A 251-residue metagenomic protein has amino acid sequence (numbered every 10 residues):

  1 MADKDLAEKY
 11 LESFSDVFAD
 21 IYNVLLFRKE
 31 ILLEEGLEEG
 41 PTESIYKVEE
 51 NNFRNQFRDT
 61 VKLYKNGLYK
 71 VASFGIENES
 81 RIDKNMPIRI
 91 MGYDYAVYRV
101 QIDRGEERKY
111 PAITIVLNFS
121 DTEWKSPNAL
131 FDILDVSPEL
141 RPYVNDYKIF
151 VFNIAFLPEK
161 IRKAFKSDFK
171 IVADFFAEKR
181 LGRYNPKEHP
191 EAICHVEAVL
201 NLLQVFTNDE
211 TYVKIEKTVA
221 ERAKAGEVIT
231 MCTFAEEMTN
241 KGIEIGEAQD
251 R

Functional and structural regions predicted by a protein language model:
M1-R251: Elongated, amphipathic alpha-helical interaction scaffolds
